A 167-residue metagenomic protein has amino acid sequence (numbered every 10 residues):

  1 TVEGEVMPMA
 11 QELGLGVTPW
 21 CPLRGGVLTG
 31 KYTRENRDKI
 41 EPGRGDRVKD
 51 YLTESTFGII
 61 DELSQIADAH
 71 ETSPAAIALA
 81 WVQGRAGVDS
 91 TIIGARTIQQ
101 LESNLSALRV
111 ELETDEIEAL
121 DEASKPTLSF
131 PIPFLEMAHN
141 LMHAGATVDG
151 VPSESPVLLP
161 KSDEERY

Functional and structural regions predicted by a protein language model:
V2-K39, S73: Aromatic-lined glycan-binding groove of carbohydrate-active enzymes
E12, D38-A69, G84-V88, E102-Y167: Terminal-tail/helix-coil boundary detector
R24-G25, G84, T97-I98: Short, solvent-exposed loop/turn segments at secondary-structure junctions
V27, Q100-S103: Phosphate- and divalent-cation-binding pockets in alpha/beta enzyme and binding domains that engage nucleotide-derived
G58, T72, R96: Residue-level signal for the nucleotide or nucleotide-sugar donor/cofactor binding architecture
I77: Glycine/threonine-rich phosphate-binding loop and adjacent beta-strand/alpha-helix elements that clamp
A80-W81: Hydrophobic, secondary-structure "cap" segments at the distal end of domains
D89-Q100: Glycine-rich phosphate-binding active-site loops on the catalytic face of alpha/beta enzymes
